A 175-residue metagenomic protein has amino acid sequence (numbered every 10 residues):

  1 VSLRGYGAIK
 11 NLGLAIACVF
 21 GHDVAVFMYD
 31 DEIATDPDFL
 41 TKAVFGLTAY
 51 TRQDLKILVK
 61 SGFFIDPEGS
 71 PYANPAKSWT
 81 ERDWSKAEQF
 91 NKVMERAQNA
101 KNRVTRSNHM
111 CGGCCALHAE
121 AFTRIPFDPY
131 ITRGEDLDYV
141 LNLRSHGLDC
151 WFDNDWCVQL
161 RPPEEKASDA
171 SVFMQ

Functional and structural regions predicted by a protein language model:
V1-I16, F20: Active-site-proximal specificity loops/subdomain of glycosyltransferases
H22-I33: Short beta-strand-to-loop acidic/aromatic patch adjacent to the donor-nucleotide binding site
P37-V59: Conserved donor-nucleotide/metal-binding helix-loop-beta segment in metal-dependent transferases, i.e., the alpha-helix
D54-S78: Short beta-strand-to-loop element that shapes/binds the nucleotide-sugar donor at the catalytic cleft/hinge
K92, F173-Q175: C-terminal, non-catalytic tails of nucleotide-sugar-dependent glycosyltransferases
R96-A116: A recurrent flexible, glycine/aromatic-enriched loop bordering the glycosyltransferase active site that acts as
T132-Y139: Acidic donor-binding loop at a coil-to-helix junction in glycosyltransferase catalytic cores that engages
H146-D149, D153-S171: Active-site donor/metal-binding and catalytic loop motifs of nucleotide-sugar-dependent glycosylation enzymes
